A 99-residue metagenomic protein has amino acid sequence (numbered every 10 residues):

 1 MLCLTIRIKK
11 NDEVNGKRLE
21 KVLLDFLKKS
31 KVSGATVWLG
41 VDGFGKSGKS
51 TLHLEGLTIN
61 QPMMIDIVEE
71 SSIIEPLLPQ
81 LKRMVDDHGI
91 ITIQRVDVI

Functional and structural regions predicted by a protein language model:
M1-I99: Positively charged, small/polar-rich N-terminal and surface patches that mediate targeting and assembly and bind
